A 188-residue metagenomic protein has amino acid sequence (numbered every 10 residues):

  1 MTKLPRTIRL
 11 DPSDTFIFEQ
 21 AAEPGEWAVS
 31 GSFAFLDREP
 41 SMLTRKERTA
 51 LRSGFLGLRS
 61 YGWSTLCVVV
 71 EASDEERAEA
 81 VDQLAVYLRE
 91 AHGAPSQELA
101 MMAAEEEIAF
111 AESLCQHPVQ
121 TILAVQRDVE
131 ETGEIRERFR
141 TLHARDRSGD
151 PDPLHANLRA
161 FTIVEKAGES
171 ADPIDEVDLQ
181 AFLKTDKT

Functional and structural regions predicted by a protein language model:
M1-W63, H155-A181: N-terminal accessory interaction module
R59, H92-G93, I108-Q116: Short alpha-helix boundary/capping elements
W63-E76: Extended, non-catalytic structural segments that build the interaction scaffolds of large macromolecular assemblies
E76-L84: Short acidic alpha-helix initiation/capping motifs at coil-to-helix transition points, especially at protein N-termini
E90-E105: Short, surface-exposed acidic
F110-Q120, D128-T188: Alpha-helical oligomerization segments
